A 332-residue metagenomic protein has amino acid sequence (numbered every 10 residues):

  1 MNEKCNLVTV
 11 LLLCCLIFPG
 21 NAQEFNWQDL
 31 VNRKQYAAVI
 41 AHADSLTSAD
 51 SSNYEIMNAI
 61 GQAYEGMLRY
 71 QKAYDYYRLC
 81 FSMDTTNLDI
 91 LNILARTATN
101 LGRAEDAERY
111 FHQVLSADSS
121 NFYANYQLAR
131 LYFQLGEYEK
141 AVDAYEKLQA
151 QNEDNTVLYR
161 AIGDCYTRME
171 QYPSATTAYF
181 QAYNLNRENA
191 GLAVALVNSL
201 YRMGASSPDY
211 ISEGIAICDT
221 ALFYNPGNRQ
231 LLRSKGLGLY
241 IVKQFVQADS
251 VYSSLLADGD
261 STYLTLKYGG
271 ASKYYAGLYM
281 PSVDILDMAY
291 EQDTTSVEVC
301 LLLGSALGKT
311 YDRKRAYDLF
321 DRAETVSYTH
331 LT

Functional and structural regions predicted by a protein language model:
N32, G66, N100-L101, Q134-L135 (+5 more regions): Register position in tetratricopeptide repeats
S45-L46, L79-C80, Q113-V114, K147-L148 (+5 more regions): Canonical positions in the second alpha-helix
A49, M83, A117, Q151 (+5 more regions): Structural marker of alpha-solenoid helical repeat scaffolds
T329-T332: Conserved small/polar residues in nucleotide/adenosyl-binding loops
